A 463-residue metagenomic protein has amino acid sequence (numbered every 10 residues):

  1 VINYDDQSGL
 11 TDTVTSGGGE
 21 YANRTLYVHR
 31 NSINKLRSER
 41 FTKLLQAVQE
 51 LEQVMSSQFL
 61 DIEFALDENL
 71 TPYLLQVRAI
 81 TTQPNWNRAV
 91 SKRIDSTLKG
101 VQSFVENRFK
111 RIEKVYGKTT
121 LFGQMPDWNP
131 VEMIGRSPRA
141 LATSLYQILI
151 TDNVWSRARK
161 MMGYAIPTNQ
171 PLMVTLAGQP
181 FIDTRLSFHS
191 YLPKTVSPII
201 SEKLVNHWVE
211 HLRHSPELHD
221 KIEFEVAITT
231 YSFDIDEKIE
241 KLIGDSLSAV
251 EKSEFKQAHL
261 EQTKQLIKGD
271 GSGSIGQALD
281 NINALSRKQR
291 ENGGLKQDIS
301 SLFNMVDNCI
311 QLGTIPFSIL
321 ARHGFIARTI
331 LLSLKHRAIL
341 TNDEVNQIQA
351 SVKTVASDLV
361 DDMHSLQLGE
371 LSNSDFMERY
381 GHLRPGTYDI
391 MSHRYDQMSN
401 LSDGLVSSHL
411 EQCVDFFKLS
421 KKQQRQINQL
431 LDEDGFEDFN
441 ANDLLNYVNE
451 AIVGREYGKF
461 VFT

Functional and structural regions predicted by a protein language model:
V1-L431, G435: Conserved divalent-metal-coordinating catalytic cores that perform phosphate/pyrophosphate/nucleotidyl transfer
A441-T463: Short, intrinsically disordered, charge-balanced linker/junction segments flanking boundaries in proteins
